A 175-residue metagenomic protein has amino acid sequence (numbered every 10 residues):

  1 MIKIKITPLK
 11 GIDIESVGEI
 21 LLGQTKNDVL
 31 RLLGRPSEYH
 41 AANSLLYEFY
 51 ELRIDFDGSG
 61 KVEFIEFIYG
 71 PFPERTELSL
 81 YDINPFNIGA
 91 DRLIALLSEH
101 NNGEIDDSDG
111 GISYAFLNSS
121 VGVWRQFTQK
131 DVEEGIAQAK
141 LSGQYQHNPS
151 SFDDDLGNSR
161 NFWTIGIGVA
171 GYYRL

Functional and structural regions predicted by a protein language model:
M1-L175: Short helix/turn-capping signatures at newly exposed starts of structured segments
